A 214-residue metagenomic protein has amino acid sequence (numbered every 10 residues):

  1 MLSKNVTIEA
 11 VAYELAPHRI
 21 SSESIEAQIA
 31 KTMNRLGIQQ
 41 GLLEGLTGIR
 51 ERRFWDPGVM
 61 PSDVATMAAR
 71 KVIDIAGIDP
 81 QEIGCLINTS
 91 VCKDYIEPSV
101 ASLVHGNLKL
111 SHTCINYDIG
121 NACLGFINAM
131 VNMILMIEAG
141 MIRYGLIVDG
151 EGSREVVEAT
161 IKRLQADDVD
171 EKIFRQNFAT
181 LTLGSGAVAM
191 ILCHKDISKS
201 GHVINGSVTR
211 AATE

Functional and structural regions predicted by a protein language model:
M1-P57, V169-E214: Condensing-enzyme catalytic core mediating Claisen C-C bond formation in acyl metabolism
E9-A12, G120, G145-E151, L192: Short beta-strand segments
I20, E97-S99, V131, V156-I161: Short acidic, glycine/serine/threonine-rich loops at helix termini
Q40-L46, R50-D63, V91-Y144: Conserved catalytic cysteine-centered active-site region of acyl-thioester-dependent Claisen-condensing enzymes
A68-G84: Phosphate/pyrophosphate-binding loops at sites that engage ATP/ADP/AMP, CoA/4′-phosphopantetheine, polyphosphate
M141-T160, A212-E214: Acyl-CoA/ACP chain-elongation machinery
V156-I173: Short, flexible helix-coil linker/hinge segments at the edges of structured domains or between repeats
